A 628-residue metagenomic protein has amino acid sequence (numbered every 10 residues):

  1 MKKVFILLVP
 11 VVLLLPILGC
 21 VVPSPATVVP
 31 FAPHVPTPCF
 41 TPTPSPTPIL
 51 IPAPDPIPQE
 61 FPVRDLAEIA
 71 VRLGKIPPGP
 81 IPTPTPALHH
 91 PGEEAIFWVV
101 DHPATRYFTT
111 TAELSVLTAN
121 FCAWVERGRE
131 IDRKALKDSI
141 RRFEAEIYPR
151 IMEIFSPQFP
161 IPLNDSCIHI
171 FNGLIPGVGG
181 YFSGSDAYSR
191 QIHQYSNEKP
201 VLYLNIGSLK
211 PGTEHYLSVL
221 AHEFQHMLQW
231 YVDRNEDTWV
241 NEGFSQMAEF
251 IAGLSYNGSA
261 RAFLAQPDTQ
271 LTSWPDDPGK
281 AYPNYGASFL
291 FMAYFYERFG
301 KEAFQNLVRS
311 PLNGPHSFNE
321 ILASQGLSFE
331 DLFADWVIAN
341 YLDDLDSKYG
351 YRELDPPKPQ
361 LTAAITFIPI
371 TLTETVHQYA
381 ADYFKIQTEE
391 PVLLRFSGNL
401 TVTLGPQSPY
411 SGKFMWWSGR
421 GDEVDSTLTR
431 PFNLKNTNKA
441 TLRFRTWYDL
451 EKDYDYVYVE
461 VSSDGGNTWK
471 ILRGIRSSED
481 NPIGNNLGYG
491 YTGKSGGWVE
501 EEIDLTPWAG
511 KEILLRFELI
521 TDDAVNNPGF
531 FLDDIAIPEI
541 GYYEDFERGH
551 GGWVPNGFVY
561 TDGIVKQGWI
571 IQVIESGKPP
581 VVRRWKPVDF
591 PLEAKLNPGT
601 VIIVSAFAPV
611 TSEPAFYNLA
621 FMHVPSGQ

Functional and structural regions predicted by a protein language model:
M1-P86, Y107-T110, L114, D186-S196 (+6 more regions): Intrinsically disordered, low-complexity Ser/Thr/Pro-rich tracts
V21, P25, V29-F31, P36-I49 (+6 more regions): Beta/coil-rich, acidic/histidine-enriched accessory regions frequently appended to metallopeptidases
L117-F244, A248, A252-W274: Juxtacatalytic substrate-recognition/specificity segment
R129-E130, M415-T427, L450, Y489-G497: Extracellular beta-rich ligand/substrate-recognition surface
Q266-L345: Active-site-proximal alpha-helical
E297, N433, R445-E451, E518-I520: Solvent-exposed strand-to-loop "edge" motifs in beta-rich extracellular domains
A440-T446, I513-I520, F546, V604: Extracellular beta-strand-rich recognition modules
E460-E512, D545, Y560-G568, I574-P587: Exoplasmic/lumenal beta-rich domain surfaces
